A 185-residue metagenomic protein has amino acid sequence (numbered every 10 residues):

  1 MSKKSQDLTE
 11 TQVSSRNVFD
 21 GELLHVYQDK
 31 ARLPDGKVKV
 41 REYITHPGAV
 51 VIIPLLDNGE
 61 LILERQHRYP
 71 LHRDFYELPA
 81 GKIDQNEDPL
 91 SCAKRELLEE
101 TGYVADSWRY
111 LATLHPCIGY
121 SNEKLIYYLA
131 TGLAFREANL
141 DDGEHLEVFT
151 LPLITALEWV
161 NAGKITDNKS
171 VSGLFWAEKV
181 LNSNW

Functional and structural regions predicted by a protein language model:
M1-L8, W185: Basic/polar N-terminal segments that are highly enriched at the extreme N-terminus, encompassing both cleavable
E10, S14-V51, D57: Acidic, metal-coordinating catalytic segment for phosphate/diphosphate chemistry, firing primarily on the Nudix
V26-Q28, V40, E64, L78 (+1 more regions): Hydrophobic residues on conserved beta-strands that form the core of alpha/beta folds
K39, G48-V51, L56, K82-N168: Unchanged
A49-R73, E77: A glycine-rich, hydrophobic loop/mini-helix early in the fold
L157-W185: Long hydrophobic alpha-helical segments typical of transmembrane helices together with their membrane-interfacial
